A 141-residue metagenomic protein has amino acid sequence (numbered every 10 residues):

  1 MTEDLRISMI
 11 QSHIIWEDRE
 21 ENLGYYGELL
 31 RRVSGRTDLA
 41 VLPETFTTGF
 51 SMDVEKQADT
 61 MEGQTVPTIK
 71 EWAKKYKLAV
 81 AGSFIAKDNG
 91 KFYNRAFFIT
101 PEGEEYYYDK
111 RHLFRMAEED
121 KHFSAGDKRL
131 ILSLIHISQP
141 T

Functional and structural regions predicted by a protein language model:
T2-E3, G49: Short, flexible turn/loop "capping" segments at secondary-structure junctions
D4-I14, D18, R95, Y107 (+1 more regions): Active-site-proximal beta-strand elements of phosphoester/diester hydrolases
S12, T45, R111: Active-site metal-binding loops of divalent metal-dependent hydrolases
E17-E20, K56-M61, M116-H122, S138: Short, flexible loop segments at the rims of nucleotide/cofactor-binding pockets, characterized by
R19, G27-P101, Y106-Y107: Cys-nucleophile CN-hydrolase/nitrilase-fold catalytic domain and related Cys-dependent amidase chemistry that acts on
K87-S138: Active-site catalytic loop in hydrolytic enzyme cores
